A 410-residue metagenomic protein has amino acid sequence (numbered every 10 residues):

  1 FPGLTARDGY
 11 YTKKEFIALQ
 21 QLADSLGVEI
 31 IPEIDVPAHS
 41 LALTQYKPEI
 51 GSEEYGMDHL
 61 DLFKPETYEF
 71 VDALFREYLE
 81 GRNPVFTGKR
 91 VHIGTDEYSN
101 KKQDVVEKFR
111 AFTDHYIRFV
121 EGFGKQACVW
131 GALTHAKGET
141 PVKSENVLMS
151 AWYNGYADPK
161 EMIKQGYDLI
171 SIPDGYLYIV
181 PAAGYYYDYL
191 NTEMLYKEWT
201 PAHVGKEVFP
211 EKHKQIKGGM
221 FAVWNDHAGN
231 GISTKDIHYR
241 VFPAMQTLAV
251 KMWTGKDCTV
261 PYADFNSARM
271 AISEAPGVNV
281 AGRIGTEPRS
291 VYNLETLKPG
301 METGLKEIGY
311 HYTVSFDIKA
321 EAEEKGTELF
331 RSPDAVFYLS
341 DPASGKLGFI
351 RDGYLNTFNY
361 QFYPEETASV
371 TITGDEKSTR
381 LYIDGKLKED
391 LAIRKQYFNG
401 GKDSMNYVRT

Functional and structural regions predicted by a protein language model:
F1-F123, A127: Substrate-binding cleft of carbohydrate-active enzyme catalytic domains
F16-A23, V314-F316, E365-I383: Short tryptophan-centered beta-strand motifs in secreted/extracellular beta-sheet-rich domains of glycan-recognition
I30-I34, K89-I93, A127-V129, V147-A151 (+2 more regions): Hydrophobic faces of well-ordered beta-strands that scaffold small-molecule active sites in alpha/beta enzyme cores
T140-V147, N154-L294: Flexible, acidic glycine-rich loops studded with aromatic residues
R289-G348, G401-D403: Extracellular glycan-recognition modules
L347-S369, L391-K395: Short, aromatic/His-centered strand-loop micro-motif at the edge of beta-sheets
D352, Y382-K386: Short strand-turn-strand beta-turns centered on an Asx-Gly dipeptide
L391-T410: Flexible glycan-contacting loops in extracellular carbohydrate-active proteins
